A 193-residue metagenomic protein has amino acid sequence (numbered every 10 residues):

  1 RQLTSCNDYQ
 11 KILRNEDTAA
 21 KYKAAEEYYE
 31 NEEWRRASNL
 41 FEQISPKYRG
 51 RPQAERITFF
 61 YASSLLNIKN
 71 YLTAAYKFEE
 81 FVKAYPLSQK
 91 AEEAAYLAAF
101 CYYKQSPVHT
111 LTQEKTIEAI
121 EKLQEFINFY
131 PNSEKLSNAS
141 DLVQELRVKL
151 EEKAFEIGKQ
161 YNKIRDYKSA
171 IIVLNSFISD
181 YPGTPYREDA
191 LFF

Functional and structural regions predicted by a protein language model:
R1-F193: Acidic, polar-rich low-complexity tracts and alpha-helical solenoid repeat scaffolds
